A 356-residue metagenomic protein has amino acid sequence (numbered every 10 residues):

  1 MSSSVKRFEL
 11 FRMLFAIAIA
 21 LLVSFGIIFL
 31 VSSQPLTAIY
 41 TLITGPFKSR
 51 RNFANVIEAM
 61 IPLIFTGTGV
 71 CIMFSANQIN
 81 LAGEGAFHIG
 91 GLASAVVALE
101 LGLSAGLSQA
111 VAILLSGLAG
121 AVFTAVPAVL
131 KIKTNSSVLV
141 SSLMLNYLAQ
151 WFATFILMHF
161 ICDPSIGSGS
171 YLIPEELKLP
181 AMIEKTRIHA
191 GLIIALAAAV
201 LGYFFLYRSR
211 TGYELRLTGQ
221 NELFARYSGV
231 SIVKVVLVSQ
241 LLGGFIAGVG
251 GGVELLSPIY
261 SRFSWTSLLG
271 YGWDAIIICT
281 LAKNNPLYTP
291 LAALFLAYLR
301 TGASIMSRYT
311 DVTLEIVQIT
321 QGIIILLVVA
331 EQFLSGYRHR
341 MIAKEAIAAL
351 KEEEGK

Functional and structural regions predicted by a protein language model:
M1-I19, F25-G26, Q220, Y227-K234 (+1 more regions): Cytosolic-side transmembrane-helix boundaries in multi-pass membrane proteins
S2-F11, F74-A82, S104-G106, A110-I113 (+4 more regions): Short loop segments and helix-boundary regions at transmembrane helix junctions of multi-pass inner-membrane proteins
R7-R12, T44-I57, A82, A105-V111 (+2 more regions): Interfacial loop-to-helix junctions that mark the boundaries of transmembrane helices in multi-pass membrane
M13-F29, T66-V70, G91, A95-V97 (+7 more regions): Hydrophobic core segments of alpha-helical transmembrane domains in multi-pass membrane transport and ion-translocation
I27-V31, T37, T41-L101, I113 (+3 more regions): Single transmembrane alpha-helix segments in multi-pass membrane proteins
V122, E184-S261, P286-L287, L291: Helix-loop-helix "hairpin" substructures at the membrane interface of multi-pass membrane proteins
V138-R208, I316, I347-E354: Transmembrane helix-bundle core of multi-pass membrane transporters and related energy-transducing complexes
L241-A247, S257-Q321: Transmembrane alpha-helical segments in multi-pass inner-membrane proteins
